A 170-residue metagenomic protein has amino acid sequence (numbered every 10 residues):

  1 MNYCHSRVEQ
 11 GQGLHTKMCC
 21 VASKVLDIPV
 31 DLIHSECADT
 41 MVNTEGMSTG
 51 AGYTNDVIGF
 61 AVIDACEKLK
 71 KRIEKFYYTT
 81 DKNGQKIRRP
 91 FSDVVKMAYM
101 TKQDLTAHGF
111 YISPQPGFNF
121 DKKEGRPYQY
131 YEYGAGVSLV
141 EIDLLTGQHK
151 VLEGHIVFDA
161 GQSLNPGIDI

Functional and structural regions predicted by a protein language model:
M1-N2, S6-L26, A38-I170: Cofactor-centric catalytic regions
P29-H34: Short acidic capping loops at alpha-helix termini that bridge into adjacent secondary structure
